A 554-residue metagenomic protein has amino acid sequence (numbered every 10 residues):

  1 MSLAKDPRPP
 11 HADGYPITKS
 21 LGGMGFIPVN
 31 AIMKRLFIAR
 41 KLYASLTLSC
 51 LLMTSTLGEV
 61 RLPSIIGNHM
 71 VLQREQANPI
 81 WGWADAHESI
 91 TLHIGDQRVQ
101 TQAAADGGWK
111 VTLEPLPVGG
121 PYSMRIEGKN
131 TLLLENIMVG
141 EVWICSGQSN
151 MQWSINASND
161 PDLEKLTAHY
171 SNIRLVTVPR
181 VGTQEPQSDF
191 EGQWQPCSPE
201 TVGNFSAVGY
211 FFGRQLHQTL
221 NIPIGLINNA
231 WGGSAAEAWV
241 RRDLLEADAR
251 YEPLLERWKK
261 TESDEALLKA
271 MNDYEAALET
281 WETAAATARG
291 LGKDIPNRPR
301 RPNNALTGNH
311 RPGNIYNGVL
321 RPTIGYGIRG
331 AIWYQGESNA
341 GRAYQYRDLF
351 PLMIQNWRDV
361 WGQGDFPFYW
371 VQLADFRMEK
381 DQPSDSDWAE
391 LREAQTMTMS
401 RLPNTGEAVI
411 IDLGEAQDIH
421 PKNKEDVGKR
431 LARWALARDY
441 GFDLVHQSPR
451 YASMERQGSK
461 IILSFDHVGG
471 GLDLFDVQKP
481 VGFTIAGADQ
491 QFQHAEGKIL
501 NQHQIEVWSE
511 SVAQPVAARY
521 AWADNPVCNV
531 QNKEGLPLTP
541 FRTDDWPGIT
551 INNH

Functional and structural regions predicted by a protein language model:
M1, R8, D13, M24-G25: Intrinsic, low-complexity polybasic segments
D13, K19, I27-N30: Intrinsically disordered, low-complexity segments enriched in serine/threonine/proline/glycine and often basic
K41-S55: Bacterial N-terminal signal peptides
G58-H554: Cell-envelope and extracellular/periplasmic
